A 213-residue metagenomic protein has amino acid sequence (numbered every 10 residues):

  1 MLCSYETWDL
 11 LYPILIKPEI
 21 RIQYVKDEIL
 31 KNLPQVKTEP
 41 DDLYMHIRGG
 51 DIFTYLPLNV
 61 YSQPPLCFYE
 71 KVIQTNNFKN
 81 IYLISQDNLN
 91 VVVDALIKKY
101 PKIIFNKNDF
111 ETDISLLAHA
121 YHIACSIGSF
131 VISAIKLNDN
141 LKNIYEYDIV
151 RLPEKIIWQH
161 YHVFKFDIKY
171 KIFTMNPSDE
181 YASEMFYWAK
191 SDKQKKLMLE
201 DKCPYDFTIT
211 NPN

Functional and structural regions predicted by a protein language model:
M1-T75, K171-N213: Secretory-pathway luminal glycosyltransferase catalytic domains
N76-V163: Donor-binding and catalytic core of enzymes assembling or modifying cell-surface/extracellular glycoconjugates
Q159-H160, F164-F166, N176, A182: Alpha-helical scaffold segments
